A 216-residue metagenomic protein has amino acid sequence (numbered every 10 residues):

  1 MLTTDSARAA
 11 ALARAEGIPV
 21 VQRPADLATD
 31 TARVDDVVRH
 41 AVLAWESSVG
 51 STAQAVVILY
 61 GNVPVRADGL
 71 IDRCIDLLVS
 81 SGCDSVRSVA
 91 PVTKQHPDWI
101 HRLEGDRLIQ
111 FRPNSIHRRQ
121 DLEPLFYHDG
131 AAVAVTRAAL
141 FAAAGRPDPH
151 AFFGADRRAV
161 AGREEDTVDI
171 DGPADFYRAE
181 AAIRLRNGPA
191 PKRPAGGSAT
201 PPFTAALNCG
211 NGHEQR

Functional and structural regions predicted by a protein language model:
M1, A7-V57, R66-R73: Short phosphate-binding loop-to-helix
T4-D5, Y60, V89: Short beta-strand/turn micro-motifs composed of small residues that flank or help shape donor/cofactor-binding pockets
D26-D30, K94-Q95, E165-V168: A short acidic, often aromatic-flanked loop/helix-cap motif at beta-alpha or helix-coil junctions that lines enzyme
D36, H40, P64-F152, V160-A161: Conserved core of the sugar-phosphate nucleotidyltransferase
A55-Y60, R158-A159: Extended hydrophobic secondary-structure segments that form protein cores and membrane-embedded regions
Y127-N211: Conserved alpha/beta core of the MobA/IspD/sugar-nucleotide pyrophosphorylase nucleotidyltransferase superfamily
E214-Q215: Short, intrinsically disordered C-terminal tails of secreted or membrane-associated proteins
